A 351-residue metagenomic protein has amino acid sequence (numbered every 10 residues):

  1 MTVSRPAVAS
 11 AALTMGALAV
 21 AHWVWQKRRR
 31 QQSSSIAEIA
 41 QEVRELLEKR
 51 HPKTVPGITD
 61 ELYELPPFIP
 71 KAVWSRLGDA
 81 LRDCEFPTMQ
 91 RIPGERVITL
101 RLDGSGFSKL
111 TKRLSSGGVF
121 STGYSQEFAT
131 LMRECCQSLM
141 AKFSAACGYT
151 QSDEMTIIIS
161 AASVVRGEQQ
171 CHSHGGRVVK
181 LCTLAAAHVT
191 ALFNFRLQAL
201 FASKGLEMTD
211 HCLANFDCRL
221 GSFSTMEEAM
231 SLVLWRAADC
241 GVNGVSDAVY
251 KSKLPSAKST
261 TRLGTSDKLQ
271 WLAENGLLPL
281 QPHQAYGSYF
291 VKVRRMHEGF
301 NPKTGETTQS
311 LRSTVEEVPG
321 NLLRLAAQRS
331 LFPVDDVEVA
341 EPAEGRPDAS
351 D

Functional and structural regions predicted by a protein language model:
M1-S4, A349-D351: A positional/structural detector of protein chain ends, strongest at the extreme C-terminus and weakly at the extreme
T2-R30: Terminal signal-anchor or tail-anchor transmembrane helices that tether membrane-associated enzymes to cellular
V24, S35-D351: Regulatory and interdomain segments flanking nucleotide-handling catalytic cores in signaling/defense enzymes
